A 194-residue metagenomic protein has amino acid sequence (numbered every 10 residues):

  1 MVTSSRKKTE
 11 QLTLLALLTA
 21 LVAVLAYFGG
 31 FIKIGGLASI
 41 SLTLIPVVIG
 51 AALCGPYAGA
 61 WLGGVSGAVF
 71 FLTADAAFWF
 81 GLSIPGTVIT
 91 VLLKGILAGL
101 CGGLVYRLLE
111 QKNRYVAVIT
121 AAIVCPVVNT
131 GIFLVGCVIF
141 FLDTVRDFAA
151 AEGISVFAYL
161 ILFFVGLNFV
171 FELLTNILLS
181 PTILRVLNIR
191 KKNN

Functional and structural regions predicted by a protein language model:
M1-T19, L108, I139, E152-N194: Alpha-helical transmembrane segments and their cytosolic interface
M1-W61: Hydrophobic transmembrane alpha-helices
K7-K8, G36-A38, A76-G81, E110-K112 (+1 more regions): Helix-boundary and loop/linker segments of multi-pass membrane transporters
L12-L17, I45, G59-G64, V88-L93 (+2 more regions): Hydrophobic alpha-helical transmembrane segments
V22, A26, L62, S66 (+6 more regions): Alpha-helical transmembrane segments of multipass membrane proteins
A26-S39, V65-L100: Interfacial aromatic-anchored transmembrane helix boundaries in multi-pass membrane proteins
L108-G131: Internal alpha-helical transmembrane segments of multi-pass membrane proteins
V128-E152: Juxtamembrane non-transmembrane "cap" segments at the membrane-aqueous interface of multi-pass membrane proteins
